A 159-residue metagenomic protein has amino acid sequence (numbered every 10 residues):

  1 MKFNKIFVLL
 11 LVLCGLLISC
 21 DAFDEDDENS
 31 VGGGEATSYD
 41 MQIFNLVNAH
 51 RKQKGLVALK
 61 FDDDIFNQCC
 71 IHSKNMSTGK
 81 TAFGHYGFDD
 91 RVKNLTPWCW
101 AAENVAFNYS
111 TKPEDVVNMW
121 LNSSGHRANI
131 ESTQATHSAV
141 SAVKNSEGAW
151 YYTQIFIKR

Functional and structural regions predicted by a protein language model:
M1-K5: Positively charged n-region of N-terminal signal peptides that target proteins for export
I6-C14: Sec-dependent N-terminal signal peptides
L16-S19: C-terminal motif of bacterial Sec signal peptides marking the signal peptidase cleavage site
D21-R159: Functional surface patches built around histidine and acidic residues
